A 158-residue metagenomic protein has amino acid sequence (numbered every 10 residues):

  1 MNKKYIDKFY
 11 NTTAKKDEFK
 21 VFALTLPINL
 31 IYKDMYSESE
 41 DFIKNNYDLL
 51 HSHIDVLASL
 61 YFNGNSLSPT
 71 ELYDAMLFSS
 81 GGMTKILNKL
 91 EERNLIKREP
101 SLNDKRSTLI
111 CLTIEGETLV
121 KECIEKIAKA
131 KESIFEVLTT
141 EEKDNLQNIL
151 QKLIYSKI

Functional and structural regions predicted by a protein language model:
M1-N46: N-terminal leader segment of winged-helix/HTH proteins
F19, S37-S79: N-terminal helix-turn-helix DNA-binding core of bacterial DNA-binding proteins
N29, K33, A58-G64, Q151: Short, locally clustered residues in the helix-turn-helix/winged-helix DNA-binding domain
N46-L50, G82-K85, K89, T139: Short glycine/proline-centered loop/turn elements that form peptide/ligand docking sites
S52-H53, E115, E142: N-terminal positioning helix adjacent to the helix-turn-helix/winged-helix DNA-binding module
G64-L109: Canonical helix-turn-helix DNA-binding module
L102-C123: Basic, amphipathic "hinge/linker" alpha-helix immediately C-terminal to the N-terminal HTH DNA-binding motif
T118, E122-I158: Terminal interaction helix/tail motif
